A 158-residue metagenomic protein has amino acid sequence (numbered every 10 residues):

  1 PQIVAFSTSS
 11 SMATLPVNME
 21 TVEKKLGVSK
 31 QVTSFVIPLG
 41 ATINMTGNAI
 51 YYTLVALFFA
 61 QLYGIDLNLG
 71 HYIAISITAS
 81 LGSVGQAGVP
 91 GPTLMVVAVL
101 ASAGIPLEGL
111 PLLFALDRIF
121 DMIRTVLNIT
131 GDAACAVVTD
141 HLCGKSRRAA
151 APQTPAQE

Functional and structural regions predicted by a protein language model:
P1-S83, A136, A149-P155: Helix-loop-helix junctions within the multi-pass membrane cores of secondary transporters/permeases
T53-E158: Transmembrane alpha-helical segments and their short flanking loops that form helix-hairpins/helix-helix interfaces
